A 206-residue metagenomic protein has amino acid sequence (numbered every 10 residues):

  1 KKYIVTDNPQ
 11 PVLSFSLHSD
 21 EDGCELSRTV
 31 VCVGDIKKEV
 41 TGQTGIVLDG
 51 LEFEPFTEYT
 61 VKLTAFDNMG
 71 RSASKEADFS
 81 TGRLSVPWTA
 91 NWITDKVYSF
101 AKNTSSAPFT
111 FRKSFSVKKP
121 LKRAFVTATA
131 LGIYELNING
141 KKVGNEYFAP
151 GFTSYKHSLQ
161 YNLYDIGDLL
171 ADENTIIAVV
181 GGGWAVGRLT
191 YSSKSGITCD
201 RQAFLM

Functional and structural regions predicted by a protein language model:
K1-T6: Short, compositionally biased P/S/T/A/G/V-rich stretches that sit at domain boundaries
D7-P9, E25, T57, A107-F109 (+1 more regions): Residue-level preference for beta-strand/loop junctions
N8-D20: Extracellular ectodomain surface segments
F15, E39-V40, E58-K62, D67-M69 (+2 more regions): Accessory beta-strand-rich segments of carbohydrate-active enzymes
L17, C24-E58, T64, N68-A73 (+1 more regions): Recognizes extended acidic, P/S/T-rich segments that occur within or adjacent to Ig-like beta-sandwich modules
E21-G23, P87: Extended, aromatic/histidine-rich regions of cofactor-dependent oxidoreductases associated with respiratory
E76-S80: C-terminal edge beta-strand
A90-T110: Compositionally biased low-complexity segments at domain edges in trafficked proteins and select soluble regulators
